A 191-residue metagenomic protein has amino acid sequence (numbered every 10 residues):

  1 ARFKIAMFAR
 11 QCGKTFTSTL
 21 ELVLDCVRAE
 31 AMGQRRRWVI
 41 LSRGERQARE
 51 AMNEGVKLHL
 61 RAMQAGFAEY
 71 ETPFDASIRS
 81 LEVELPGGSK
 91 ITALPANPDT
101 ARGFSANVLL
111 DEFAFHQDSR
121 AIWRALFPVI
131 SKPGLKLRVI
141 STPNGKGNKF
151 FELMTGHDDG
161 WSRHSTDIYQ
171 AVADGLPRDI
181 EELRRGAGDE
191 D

Functional and structural regions predicted by a protein language model:
A1-D191: Phosphate/NTP-binding elements of NTP-utilizing enzymes
